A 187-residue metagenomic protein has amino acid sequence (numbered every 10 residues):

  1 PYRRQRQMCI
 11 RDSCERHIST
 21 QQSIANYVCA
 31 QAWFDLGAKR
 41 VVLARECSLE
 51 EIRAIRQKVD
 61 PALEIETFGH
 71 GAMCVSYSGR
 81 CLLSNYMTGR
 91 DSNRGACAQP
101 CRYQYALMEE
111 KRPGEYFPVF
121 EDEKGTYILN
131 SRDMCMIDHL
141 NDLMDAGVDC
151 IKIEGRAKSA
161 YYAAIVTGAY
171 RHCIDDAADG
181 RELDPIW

Functional and structural regions predicted by a protein language model:
P1-I10: Single conserved hydrophobic/aromatic residue that forms the stacking wall/gate of nucleotide- or nucleobase-binding
R4, E15, Q31-W187: Surface-exposed amphipathic alpha-helical tracts and adjacent flexible/coil segments at the periphery of soluble enzymes
R11, R16-I18, Q22-Y27: Gly/Gly-Pro- and Ser/Thr-rich, intrinsically disordered tail segments characteristic of DNA damage-repair and tolerance
